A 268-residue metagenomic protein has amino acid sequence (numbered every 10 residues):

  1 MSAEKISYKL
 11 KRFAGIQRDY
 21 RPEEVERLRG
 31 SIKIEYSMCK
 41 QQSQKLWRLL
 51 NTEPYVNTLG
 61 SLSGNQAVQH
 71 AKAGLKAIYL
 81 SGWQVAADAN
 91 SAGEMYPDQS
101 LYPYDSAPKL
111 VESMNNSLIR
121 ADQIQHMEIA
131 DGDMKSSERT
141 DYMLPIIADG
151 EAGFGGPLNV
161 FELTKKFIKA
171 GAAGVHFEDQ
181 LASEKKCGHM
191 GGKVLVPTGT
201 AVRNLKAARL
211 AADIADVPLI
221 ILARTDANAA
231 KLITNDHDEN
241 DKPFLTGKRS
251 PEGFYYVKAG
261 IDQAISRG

Functional and structural regions predicted by a protein language model:
L10-N51, T58-G268: Alpha/beta enzyme core
